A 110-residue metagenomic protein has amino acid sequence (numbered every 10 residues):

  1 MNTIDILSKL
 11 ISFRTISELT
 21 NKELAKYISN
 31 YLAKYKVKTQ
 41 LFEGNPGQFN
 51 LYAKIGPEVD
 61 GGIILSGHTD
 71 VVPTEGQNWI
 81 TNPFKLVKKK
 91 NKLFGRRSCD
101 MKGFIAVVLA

Functional and structural regions predicted by a protein language model:
M1-S98: Acidic/His- and Gly-rich active-site-bordering loop/insert found across diverse amide/peptide-bond hydrolases
R97-A110: Active-site alpha-helical elements of protease catalytic centers
